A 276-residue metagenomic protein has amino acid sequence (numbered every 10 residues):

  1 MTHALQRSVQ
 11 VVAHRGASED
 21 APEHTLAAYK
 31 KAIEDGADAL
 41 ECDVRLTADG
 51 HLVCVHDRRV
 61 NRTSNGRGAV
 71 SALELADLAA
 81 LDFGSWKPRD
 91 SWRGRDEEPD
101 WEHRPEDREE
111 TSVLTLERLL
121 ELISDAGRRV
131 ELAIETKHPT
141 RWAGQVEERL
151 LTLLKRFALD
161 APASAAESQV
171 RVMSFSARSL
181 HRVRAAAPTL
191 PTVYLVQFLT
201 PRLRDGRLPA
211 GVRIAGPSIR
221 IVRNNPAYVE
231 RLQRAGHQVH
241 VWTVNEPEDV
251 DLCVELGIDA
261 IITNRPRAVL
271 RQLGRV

Functional and structural regions predicted by a protein language model:
M1-V276: Phosphate-group recognition and catalysis centered on beta-loop-alpha active-site segments
